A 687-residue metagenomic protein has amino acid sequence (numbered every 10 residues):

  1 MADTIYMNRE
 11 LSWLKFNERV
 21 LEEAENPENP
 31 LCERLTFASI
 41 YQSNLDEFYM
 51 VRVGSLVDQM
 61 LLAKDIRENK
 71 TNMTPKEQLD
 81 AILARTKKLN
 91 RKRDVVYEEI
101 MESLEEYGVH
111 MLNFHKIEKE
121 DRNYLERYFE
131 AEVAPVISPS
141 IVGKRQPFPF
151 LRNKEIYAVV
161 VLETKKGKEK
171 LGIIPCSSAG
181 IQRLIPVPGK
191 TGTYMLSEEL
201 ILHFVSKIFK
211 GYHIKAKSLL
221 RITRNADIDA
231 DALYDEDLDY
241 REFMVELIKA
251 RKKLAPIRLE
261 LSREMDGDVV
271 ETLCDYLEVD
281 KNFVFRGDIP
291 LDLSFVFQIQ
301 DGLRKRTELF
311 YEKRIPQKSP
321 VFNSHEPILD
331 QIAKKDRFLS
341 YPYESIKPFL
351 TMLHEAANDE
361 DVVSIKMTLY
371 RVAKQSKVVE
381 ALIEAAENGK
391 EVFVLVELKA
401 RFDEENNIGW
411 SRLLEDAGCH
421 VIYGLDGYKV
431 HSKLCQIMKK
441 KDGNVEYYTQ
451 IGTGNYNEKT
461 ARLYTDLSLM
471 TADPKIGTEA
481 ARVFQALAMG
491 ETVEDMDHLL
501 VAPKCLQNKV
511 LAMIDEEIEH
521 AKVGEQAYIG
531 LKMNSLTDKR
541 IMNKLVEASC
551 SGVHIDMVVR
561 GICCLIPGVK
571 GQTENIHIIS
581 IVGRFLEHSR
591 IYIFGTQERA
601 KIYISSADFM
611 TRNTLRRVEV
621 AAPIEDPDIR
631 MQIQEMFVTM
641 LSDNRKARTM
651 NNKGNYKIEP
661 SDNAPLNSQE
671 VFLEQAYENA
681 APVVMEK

Functional and structural regions predicted by a protein language model:
M1-I529, E547, S551, C563-E587 (+1 more regions): N-terminal localization/anchoring segments of enzymes in phospholipid and broader phosphate metabolism
H554-V558: Hydrophobic alpha/beta core scaffold segments
